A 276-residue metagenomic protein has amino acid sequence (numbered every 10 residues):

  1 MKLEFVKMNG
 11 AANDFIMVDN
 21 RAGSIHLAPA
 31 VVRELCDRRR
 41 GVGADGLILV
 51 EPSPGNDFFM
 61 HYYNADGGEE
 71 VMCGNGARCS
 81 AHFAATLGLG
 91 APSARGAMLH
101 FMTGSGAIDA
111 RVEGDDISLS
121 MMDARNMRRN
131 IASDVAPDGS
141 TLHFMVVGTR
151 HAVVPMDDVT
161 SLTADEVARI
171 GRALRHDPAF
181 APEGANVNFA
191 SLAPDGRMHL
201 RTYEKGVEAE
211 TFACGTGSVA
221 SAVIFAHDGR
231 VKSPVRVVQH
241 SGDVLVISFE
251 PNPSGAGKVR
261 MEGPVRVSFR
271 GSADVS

Functional and structural regions predicted by a protein language model:
M1-G114, V153-S276: A glycine-rich beta-to-alpha transition motif near the start of alpha/beta enzyme domains, typified by
A11, A124, R150: Short glycine-rich anion-binding loops that position phosphate/pyrophosphate groups of nucleotides and phosphorylated
M72, M102, D123-R125, M145: Short, well-structured alpha-helical patches and their helix-loop capping segments that border functional surfaces
D123-L142, R169-R172: Active-site glycine-rich loop that binds ribose-phosphate moieties when present
D134-T163: Internal active-site segments that recognize and position negatively charged phosphoryl groups and nucleotide moieties
